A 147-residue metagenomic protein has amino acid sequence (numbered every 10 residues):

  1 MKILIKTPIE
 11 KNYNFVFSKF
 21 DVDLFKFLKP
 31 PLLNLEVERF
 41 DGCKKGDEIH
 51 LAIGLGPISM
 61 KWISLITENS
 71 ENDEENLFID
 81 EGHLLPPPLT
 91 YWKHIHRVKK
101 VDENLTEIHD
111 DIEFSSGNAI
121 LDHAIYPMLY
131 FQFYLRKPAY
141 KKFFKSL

Functional and structural regions predicted by a protein language model:
M1-K45: Hydrophobic ligand-binding cavity/cleft-lining segments
M1-P8, E48, K61, L77 (+2 more regions): Intrinsic-disorder/low-complexity, polar/charged segments enriched in Ser/Thr/Lys/Arg/Asp/Glu/Gln
N12-F20, I49-L51, I66, V98 (+2 more regions): Hydrophobic pocket/interface hotspot
V37-E38, K142-L147: Short, highly charged C-terminal tails/helix-capping segments
F40-M60: Short, well-structured hydrophobic secondary-structure segments
L55-E103: Hydrophobic-ligand binding "helix-grip"
H83-F131: Beta-strand/loop substructures that line and gate deep hydrophobic ligand-binding cavities in soluble
F131-A139: A non-catalytic, amphipathic alpha-helix used as a structural packing/dimerization or gating element in enzyme scaffolds
